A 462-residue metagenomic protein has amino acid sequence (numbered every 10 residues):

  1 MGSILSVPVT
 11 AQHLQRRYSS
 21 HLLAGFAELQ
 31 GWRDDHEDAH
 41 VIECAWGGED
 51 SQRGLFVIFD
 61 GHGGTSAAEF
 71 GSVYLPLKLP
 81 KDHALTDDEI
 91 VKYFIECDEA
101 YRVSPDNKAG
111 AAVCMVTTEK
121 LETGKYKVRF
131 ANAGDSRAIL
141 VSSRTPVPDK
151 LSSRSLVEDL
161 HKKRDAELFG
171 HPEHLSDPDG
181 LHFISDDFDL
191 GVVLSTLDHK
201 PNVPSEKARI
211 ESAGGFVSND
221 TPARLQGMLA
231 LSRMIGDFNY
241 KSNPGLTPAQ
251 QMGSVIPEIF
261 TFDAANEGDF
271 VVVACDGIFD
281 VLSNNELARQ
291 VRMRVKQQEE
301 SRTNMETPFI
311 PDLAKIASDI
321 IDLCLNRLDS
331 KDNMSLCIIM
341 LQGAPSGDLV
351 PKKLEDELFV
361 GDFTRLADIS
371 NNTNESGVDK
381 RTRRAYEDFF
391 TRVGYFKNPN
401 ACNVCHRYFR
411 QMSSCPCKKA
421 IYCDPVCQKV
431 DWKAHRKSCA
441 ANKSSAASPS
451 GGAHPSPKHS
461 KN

Functional and structural regions predicted by a protein language model:
M1-P399, H406, N442-N462: PP2C/PPM-type serine/threonine phosphatase catalytic domain
K397, F409-M412, K418, A434: Flanking scaffold residues of small Cys/His-coordinated metal-binding clusters
C402-C405, S414-C415: Short cysteine-rich clusters marking metal-coordination/redox-active sites
C405-R407, I421: Terminal intrinsically disordered, low-complexity, charge-rich regions
P416-S438: Cys/His-coordinated zinc-finger cores
